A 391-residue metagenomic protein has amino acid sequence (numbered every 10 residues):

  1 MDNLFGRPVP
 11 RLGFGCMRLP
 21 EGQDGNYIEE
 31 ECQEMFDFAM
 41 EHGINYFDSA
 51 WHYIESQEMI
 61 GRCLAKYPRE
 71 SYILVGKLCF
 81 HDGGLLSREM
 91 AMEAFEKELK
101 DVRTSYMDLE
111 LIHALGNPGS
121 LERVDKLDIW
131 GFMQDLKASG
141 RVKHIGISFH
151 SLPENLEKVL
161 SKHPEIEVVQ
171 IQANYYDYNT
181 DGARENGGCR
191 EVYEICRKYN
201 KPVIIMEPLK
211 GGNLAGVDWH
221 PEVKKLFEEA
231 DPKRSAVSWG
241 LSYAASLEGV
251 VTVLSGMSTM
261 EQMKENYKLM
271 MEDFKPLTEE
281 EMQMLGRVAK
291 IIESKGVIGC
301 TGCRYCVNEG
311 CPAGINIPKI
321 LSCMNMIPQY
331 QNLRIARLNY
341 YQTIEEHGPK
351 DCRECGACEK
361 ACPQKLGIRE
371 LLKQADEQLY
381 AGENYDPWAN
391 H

Functional and structural regions predicted by a protein language model:
M1-Y72, F132, A138: N-terminal binding-site loop/beta-alpha segment at the start of enzyme catalytic domains that lines or forms
F14, A39, F47, I60 (+11 more regions): Conserved, mostly hydrophobic/aromatic
G15, A50, E110-H113, S148 (+3 more regions): Conserved residues at the C-terminal ends of beta-strands
Q23, D37, E41, G83-I204 (+4 more regions): Glycine/proline-rich, positively charged, aromatic-decorated active-site loop/lid region on the catalytic face
M40, I44-N45, D135, E191-H391: Structured C-terminal cap/extension of enzyme domains
N45-W51, K143-I147, T252-L254: Short catalytic-loop micro-motif centered on adjacent basic/acidic residues
E70-G83, I112: A short, structured active-site edge motif that brings together acidic residues
S71-L74, E165-Q172, F274-E280: Short hydrophobic/aromatic-enriched beta-strand-loop microsegments
